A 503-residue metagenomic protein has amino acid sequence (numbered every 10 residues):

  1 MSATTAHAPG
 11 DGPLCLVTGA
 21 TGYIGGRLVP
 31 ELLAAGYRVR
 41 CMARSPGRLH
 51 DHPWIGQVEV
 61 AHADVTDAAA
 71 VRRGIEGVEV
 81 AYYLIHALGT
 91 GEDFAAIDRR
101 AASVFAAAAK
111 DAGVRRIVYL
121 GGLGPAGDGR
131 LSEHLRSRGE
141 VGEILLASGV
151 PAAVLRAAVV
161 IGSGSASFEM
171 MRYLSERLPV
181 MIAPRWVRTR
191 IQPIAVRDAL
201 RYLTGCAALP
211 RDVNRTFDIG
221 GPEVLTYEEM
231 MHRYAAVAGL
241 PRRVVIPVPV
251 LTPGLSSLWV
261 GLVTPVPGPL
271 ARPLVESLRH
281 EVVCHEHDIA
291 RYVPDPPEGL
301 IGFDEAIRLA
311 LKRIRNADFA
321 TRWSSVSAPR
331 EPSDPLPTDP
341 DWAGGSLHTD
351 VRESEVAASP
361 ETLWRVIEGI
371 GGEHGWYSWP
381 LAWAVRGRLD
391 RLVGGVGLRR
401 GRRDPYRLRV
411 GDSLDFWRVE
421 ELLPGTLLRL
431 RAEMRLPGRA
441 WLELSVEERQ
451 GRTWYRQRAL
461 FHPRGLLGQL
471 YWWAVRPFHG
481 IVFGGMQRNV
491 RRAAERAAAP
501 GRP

Functional and structural regions predicted by a protein language model:
A3-P9, G205-P273, E281-R352: Mid/C-terminal beta-alpha module of Rossmann-like enzyme folds, strongest in SDR-family dehydrogenases/epimerases
A8-Y37: N-terminal Rossmann NAD(P)H-binding glycine-rich loop of SDR-like oxidoreductase domains
T18, M42, L84, I117-L123 (+1 more regions): SDR active-site strand-loop-helix element
L28, A35, G127-L240, L258-V266: Oxidoreductase cofactor-interface core, primarily capturing Rossmann-like NAD(P)-dependent enzymes
Y37-R44: Conserved glycine-rich Rossmann-like NAD(P)H-binding loop of the short-chain dehydrogenase/reductase
G47-A112, G122-R130: NAD(P)H-binding glycine-rich loop region in Rossmannoid oxidoreductase-like domains and their noncatalytic homologs
L347-H348, E355-W364, E368-P437, E448-Q450 (+2 more regions): Glycine-rich portal/gate segments that line the openings of hydrophobic small-molecule binding cavities
A432-G480, V490: Beta-strand/loop substructures that line and gate deep hydrophobic ligand-binding cavities in soluble
